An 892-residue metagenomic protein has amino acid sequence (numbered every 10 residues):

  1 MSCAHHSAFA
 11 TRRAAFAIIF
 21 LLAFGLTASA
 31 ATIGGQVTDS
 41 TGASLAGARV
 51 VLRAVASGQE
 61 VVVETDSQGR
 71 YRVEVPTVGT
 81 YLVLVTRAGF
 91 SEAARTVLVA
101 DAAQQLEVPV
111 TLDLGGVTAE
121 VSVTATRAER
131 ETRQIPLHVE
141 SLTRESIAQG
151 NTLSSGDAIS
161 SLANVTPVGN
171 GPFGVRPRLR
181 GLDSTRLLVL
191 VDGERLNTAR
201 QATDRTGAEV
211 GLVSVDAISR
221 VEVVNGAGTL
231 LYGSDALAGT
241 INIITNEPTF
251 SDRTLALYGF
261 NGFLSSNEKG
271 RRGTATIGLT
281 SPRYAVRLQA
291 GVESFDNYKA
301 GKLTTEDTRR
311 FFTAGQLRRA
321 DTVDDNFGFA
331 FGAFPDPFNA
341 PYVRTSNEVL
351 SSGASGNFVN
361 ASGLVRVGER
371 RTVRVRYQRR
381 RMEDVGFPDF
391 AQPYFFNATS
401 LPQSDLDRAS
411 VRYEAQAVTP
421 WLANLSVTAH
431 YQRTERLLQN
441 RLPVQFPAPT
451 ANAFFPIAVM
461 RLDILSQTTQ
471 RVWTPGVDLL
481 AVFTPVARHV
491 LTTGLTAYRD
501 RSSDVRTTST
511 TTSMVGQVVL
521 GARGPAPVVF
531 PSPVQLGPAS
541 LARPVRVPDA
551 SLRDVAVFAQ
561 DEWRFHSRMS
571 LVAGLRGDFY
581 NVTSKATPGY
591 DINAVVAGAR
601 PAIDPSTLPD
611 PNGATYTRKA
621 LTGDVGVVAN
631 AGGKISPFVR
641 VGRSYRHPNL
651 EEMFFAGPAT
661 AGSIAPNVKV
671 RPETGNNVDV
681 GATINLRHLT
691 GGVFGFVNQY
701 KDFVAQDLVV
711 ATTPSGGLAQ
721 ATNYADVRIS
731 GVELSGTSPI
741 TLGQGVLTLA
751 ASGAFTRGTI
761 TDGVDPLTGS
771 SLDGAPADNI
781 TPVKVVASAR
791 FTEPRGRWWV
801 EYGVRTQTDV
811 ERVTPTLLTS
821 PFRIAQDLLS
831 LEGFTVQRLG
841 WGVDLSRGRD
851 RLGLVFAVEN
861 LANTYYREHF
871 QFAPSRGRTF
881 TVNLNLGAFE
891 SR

Functional and structural regions predicted by a protein language model:
V51-R53, T86-F90, D101, Q105-A148 (+5 more regions): Short, acidic, small-residue-rich periplasmic hinge/interaction motif at the N-terminus of Gram-negative outer-membrane
R178, L196-N225: Short acidic/polar hinge/loop motifs at secondary-structure boundaries that mediate gating or recognition
E268-F295, T304-E383, D405-V411, Q416 (+2 more regions): Transmembrane beta-barrel wall of Gram-negative outer-membrane proteins
L350-G356, R370-A423, R433-P449, I464-R471: Flexible loop and strand-edge segments within Gram-negative outer membrane beta-barrel domains
S352, L364, P402, A409 (+8 more regions): Conserved C-terminal beta-signal and adjacent last beta-strands/turns of outer-membrane beta-barrel proteins
R381-V385, F390, R433-L437, V534-P538 (+8 more regions): Surface-exposed extracellular loop regions of Gram-negative outer-membrane beta-barrel proteins, predominantly
Q392-P393, N397-V418, P538, R546-R553 (+7 more regions): Outer-membrane beta-barrel signature, preferentially recognizing the C-terminal barrel domain of Gram-negative
R564-L571, F579-Y580, H688-T690, G695-Y700 (+3 more regions): Gram-negative outer-membrane beta-barrel transporters
